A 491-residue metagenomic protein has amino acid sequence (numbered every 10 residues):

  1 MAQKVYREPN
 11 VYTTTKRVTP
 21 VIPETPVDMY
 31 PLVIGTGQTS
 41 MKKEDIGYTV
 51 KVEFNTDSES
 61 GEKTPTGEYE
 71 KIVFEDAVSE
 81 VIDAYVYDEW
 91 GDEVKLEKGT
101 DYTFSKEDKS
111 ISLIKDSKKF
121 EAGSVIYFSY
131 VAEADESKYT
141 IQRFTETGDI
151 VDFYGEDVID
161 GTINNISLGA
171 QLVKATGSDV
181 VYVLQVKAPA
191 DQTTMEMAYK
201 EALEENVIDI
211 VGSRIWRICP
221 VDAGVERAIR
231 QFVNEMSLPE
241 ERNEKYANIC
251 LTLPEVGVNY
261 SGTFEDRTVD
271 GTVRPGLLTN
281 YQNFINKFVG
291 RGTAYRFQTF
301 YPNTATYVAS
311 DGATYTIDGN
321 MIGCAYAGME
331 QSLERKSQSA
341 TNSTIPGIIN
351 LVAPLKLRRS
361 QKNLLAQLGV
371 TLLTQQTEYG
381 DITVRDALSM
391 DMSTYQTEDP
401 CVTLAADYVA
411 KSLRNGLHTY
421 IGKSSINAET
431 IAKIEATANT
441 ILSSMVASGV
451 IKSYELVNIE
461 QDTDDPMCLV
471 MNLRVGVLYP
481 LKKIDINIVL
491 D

Functional and structural regions predicted by a protein language model:
M1-D491: Surface-exposed assembly/interface segments
